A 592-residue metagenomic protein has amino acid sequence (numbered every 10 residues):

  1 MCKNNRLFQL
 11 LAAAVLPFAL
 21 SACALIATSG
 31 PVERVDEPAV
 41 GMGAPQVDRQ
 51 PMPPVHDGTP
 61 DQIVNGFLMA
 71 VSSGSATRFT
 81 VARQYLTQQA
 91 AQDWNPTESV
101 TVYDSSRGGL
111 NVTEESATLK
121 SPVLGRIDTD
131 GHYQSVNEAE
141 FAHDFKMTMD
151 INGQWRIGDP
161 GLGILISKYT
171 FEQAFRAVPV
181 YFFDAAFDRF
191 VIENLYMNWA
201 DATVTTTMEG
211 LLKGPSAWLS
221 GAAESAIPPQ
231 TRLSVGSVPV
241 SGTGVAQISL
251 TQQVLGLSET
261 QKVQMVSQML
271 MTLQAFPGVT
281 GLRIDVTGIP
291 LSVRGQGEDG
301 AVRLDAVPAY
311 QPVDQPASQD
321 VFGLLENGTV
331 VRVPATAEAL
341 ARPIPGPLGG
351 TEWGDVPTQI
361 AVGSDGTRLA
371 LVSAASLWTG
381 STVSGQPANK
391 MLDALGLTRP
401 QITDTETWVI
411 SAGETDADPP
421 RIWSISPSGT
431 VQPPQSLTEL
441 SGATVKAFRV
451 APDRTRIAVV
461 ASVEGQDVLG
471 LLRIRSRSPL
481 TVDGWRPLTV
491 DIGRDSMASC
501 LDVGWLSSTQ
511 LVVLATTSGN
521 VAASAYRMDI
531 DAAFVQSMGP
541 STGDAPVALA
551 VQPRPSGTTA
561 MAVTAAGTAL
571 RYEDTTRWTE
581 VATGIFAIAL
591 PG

Functional and structural regions predicted by a protein language model:
C2, L10, P17-G592: Bimodal "functional hotspot" detector
